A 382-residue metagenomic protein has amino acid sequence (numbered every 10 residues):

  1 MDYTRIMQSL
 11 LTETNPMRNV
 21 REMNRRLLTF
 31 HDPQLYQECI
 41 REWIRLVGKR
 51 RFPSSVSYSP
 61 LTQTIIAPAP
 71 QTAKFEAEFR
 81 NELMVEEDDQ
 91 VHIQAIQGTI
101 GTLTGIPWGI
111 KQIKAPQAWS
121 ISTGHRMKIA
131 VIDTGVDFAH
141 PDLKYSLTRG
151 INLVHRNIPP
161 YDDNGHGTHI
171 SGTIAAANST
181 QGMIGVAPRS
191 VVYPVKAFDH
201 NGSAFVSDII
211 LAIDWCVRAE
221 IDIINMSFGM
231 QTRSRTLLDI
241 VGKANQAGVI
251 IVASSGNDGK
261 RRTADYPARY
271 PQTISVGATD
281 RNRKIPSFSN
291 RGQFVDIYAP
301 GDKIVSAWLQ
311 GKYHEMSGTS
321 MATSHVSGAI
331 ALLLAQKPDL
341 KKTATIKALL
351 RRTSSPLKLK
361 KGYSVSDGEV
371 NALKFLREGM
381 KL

Functional and structural regions predicted by a protein language model:
M1-R41, E86-I93: Autoinhibitory N-terminal propeptides
D2-M7, G48-T64, E76-K128, V136 (+2 more regions): Protease zymogen maturation seam
W119-I129, V136-R149, I158-V206, Y270-Q272 (+2 more regions): Subtilisin-like serine protease catalytic core
D133, G256, G318: Active-site glycine-centered loops adjacent to acidic/histidine catalytic or metal-binding residues that shape
I213-T236, S254: Short acidic, glycine-rich surface-loop motifs adjacent to enzyme active sites
I221-S227, R235, A247, Q272-S275 (+2 more regions): C-terminal subdomain of the subtilisin-like protease fold in secreted/lumenal serine endopeptidases
R233-I250: Catalytic-core regions built around general acid/base machinery
D265-A335, D339-L340, A344-R352, K374-R377: Extracellular S/T/G-rich loop segment that most often corresponds to the catalytic His/Ser-adjacent loop
